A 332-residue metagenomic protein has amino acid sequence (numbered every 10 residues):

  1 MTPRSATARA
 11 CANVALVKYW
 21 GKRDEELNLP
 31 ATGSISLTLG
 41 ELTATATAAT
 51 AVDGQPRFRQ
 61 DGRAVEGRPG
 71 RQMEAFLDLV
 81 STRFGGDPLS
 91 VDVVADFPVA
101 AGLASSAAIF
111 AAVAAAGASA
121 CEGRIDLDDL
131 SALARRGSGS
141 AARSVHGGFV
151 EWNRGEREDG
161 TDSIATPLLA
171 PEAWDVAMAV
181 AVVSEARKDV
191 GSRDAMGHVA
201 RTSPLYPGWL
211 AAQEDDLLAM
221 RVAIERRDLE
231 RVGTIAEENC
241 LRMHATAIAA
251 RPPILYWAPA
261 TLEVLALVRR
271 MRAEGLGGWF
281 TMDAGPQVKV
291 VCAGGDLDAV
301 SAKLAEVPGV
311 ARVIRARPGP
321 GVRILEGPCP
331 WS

Functional and structural regions predicted by a protein language model:
M1-A101, A115-L127, G294, I314-S332: ATP-binding N-lobe of GHMP and related small-molecule kinases
S5-A15, K22, A51, L168-S332: C-terminal nucleotide
A15-K18, L37, A44-A48, A141-S144 (+3 more regions): Short beta-strand scaffold segments in enzyme catalytic cores
K18-D24, G33, L39-T43, A101-L103 (+8 more regions): Solvent-exposed, flexible loop/coil residues
Q72, A112, E263: Charged catalytic carboxylate motif
A75, A142-R154, A211-L217, A223: Charged/polar, low-hydrophobicity segments characteristic of intrinsically disordered regions and flexible loops
T82-A173: Gly/Ser-rich oxyanion-binding loop with an adjacent helix/lid that shapes the negatively charged ligand pocket
